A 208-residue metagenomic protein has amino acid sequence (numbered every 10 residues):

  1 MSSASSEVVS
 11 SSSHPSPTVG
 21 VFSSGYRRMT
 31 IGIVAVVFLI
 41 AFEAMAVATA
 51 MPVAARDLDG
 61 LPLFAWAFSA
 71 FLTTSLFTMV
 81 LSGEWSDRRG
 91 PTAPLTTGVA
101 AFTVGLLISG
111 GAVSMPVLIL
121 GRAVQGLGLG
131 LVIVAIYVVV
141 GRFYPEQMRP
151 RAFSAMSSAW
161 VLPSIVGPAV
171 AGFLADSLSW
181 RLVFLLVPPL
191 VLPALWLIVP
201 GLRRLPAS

Functional and structural regions predicted by a protein language model:
S2, S6-L202: Transmembrane-helix bundle of Major Facilitator Superfamily
R203-S208: Flexible cytoplasmic inter-helical loops of multi-pass small-molecule transporters
